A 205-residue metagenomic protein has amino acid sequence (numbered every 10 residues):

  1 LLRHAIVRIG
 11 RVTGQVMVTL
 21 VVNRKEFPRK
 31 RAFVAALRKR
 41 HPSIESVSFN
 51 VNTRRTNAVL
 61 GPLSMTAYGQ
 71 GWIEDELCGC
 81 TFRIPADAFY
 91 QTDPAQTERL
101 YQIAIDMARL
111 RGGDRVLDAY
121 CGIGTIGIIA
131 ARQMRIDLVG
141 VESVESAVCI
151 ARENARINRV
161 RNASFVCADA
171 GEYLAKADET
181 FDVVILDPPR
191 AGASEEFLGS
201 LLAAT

Functional and structural regions predicted by a protein language model:
L1, R11-V12, F27: Extended interfacial segments that mediate partner engagement and assembly in macromolecular machines
L2-I6, R55: Glycine/charge-rich, flexible interdomain linkers and switch-proximal surface loops that mediate coupling
I6-G10, L201: Short, flexible, solvent-exposed loop/turn segments with mixed acidic/basic and small polar residues
V7, G14-N23, T81-P85: Short, aliphatic-rich beta-strand segments
I9, V22-R24, V51-T53: Non-catalytic surface loops within mature trypsin-like serine protease
R11-G14, S43: Short flexible coil/turn linkers enriched for glycine and charged/polar residues that connect secondary-structure
R29-R31, A35-K39, S43-T205: Rossmann-like S-adenosyl-L-methionine
